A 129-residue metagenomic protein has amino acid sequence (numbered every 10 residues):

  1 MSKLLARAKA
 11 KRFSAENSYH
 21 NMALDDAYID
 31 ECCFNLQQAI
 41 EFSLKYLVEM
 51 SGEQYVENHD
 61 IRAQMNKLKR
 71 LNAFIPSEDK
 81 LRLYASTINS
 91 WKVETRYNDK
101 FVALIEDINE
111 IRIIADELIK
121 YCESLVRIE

Functional and structural regions predicted by a protein language model:
M1-E129: Terminal alpha-helical segments
